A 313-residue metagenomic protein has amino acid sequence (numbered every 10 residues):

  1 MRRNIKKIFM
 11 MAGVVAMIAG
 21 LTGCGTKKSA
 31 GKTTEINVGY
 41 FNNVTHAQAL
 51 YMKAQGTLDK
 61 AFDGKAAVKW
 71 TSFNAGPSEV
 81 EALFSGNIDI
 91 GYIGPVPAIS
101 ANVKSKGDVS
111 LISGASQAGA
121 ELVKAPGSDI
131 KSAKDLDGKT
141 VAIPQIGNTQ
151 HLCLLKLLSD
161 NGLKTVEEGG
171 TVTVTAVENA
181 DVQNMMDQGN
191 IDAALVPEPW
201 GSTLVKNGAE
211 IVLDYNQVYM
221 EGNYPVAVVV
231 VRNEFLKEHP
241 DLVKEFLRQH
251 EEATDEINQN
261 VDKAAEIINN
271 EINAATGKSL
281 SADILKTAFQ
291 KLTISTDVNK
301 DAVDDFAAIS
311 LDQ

Functional and structural regions predicted by a protein language model:
M1-E35: Short, low-complexity disordered leader/linker segments with a strong preference for bacterial N-terminal type II
A30-A176, D192-E198, V212: Short, glycine-/small- and polar/acidic-enriched structural segments that line small-molecule recognition paths
A47-Y51, G56, K60, E81 (+15 more regions): Solvent-exposed, polar/charged alpha-helical surfaces in well-ordered, non-transmembrane soluble domains, broadly
T57-A66, Q217-E221, F289-K300: Short, solvent-exposed loop/beta-turn-alpha elements that line the ligand-binding surface or hinge of extracytoplasmic
W70, L83, V141, M186 (+3 more regions): Mature, folded catalytic cores of secreted/periplasmic enzymes
V96-P97, E168-T171, T175, D181-N270: Pocket-lining segment of extracytoplasmic ligand-binding domains
K237-Q313: Secondary-structure end/capping motifs
